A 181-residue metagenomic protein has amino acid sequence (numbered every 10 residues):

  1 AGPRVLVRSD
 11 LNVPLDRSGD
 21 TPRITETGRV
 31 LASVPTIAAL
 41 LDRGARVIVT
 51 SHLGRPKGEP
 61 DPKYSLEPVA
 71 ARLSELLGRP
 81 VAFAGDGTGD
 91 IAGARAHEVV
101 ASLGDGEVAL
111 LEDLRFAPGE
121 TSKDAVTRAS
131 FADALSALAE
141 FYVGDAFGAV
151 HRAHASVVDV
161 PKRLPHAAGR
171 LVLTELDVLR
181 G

Functional and structural regions predicted by a protein language model:
A1-G181: Active-site loop-to-helix "anion-binding N-cap" substructures in soluble metabolic enzymes
